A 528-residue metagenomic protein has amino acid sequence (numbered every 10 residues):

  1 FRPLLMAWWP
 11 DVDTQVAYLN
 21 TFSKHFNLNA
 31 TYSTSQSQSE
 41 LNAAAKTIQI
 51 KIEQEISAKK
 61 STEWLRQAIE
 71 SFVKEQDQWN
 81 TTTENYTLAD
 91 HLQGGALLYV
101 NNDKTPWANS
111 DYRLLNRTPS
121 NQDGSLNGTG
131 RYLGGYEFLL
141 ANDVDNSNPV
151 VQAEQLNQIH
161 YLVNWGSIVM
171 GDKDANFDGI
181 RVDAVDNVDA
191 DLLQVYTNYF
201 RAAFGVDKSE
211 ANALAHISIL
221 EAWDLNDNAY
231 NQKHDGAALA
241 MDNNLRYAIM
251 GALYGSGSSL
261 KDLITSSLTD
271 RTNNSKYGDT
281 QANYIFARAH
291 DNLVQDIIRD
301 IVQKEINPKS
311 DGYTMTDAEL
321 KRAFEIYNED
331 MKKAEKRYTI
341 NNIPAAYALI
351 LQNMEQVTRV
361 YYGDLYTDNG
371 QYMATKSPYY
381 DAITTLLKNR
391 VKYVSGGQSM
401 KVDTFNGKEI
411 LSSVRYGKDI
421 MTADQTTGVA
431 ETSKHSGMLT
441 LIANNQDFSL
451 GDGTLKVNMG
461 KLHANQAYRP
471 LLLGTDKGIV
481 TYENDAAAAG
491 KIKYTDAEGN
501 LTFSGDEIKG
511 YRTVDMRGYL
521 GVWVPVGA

Functional and structural regions predicted by a protein language model:
F1, S110, T118, H290: Histidine-centered active-site/metal-ligand motif
L4-L5, W9-Y18, S23, N27-A89 (+2 more regions): Active-site-proximal helices and loops of the catalytic beta/alpha 8
L97, N102, W107-N109, L114 (+3 more regions): Membrane-interfacial catalytic/cofactor-binding modules of polytopic membrane enzymes
T105-R117, S147-E154: Short, mixed-charge, low-aromatic patches
S120-G166, V185: Active-site-adjacent "subsite" loops/lids of carbohydrate-active enzymes
